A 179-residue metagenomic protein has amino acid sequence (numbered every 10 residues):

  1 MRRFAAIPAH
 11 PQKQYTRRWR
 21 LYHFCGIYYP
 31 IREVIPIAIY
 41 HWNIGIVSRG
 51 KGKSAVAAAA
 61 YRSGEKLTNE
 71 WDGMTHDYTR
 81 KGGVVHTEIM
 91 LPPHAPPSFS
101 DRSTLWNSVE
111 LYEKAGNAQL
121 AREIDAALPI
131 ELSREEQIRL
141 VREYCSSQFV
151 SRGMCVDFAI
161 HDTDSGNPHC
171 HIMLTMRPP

Functional and structural regions predicted by a protein language model:
M1-F4, E123: Short intrinsically disordered, low-complexity coil segments enriched in acidic
R3-P11, T16: N-terminal polybasic/positive-inside topogenic patches
Y15, R20-P179: N-terminal nicking endonuclease/strand-transfer module with a His-rich metal-binding environment and a catalytic Tyr
